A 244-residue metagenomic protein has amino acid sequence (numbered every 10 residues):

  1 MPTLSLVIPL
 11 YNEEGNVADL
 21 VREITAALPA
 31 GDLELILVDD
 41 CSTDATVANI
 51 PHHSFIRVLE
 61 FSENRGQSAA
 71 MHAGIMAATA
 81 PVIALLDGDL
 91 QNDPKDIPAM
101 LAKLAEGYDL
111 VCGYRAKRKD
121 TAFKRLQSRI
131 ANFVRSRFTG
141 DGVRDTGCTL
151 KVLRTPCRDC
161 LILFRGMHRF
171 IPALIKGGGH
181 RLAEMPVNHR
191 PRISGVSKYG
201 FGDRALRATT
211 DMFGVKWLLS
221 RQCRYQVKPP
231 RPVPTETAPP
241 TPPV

Functional and structural regions predicted by a protein language model:
M1-D120, V134, P156, A173 (+3 more regions): Structured catalytic core of nucleotide-sugar glycosyltransferases
M71, K124-R125, T155-P156, S194-G200: Short secondary-structure transition/capping segments
M76, K124, K151, H168-R169 (+1 more regions): Residues that recognize and position ribonucleotide moieties
A105-D159, T210-F213: Short, flexible, basic/aromatic active-site loop/helix in glycosyltransferases
F164-V244: Hydrophobic helical membrane-anchoring modules
